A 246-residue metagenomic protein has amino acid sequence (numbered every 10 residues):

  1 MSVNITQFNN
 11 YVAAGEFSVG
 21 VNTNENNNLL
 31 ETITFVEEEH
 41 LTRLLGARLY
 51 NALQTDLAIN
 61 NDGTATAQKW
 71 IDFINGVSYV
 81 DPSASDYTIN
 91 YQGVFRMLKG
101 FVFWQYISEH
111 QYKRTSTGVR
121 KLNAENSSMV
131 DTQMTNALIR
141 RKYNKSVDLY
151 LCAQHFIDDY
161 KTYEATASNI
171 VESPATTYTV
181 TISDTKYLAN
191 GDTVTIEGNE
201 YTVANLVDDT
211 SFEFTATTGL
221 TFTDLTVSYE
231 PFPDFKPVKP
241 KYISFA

Functional and structural regions predicted by a protein language model:
M1-F95, E109-T166, T177-T181, T221-D224 (+1 more regions): Conserved short "hinge" loops at termini or chain/domain junctions
A165-N190, T195-P231: Small/polar beta-strand repeat architecture
